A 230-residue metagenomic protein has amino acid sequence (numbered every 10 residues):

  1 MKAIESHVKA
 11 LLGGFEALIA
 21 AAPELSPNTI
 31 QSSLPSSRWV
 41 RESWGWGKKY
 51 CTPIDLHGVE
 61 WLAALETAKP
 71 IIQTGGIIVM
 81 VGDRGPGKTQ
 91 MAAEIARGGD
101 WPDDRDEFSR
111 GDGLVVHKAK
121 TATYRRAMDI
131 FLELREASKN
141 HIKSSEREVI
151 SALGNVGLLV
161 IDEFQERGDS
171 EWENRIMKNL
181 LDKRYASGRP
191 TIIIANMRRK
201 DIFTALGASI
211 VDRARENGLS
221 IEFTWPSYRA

Functional and structural regions predicted by a protein language model:
M1-E66, P70, S220-I221, W225 (+1 more regions): A short, basic N-terminal segment
A64, S145-E146, M177, G207: Amphipathic coiled-coil/heptad-repeat helices and related helical stalk/stem segments that mediate oligomerization
I72-Q73, L114-V116, S151-G154, D182-S187 (+1 more regions): Conserved catalytic network of the ASCE P-loop NTPase/AAA+ motor domain
G75-A93: Walker A/P-loop nucleotide-binding motif
G75-V79, T121-A122, L158, P190-I192: Residue-level preference for the first positions of well-ordered beta-strands
A96, R105, M128-S138, F164-A230: Replace "adjacent to P-loop NTPase cores in ATP/GTP-dependent enzymes" with "adjacent to NTP-binding cores
P102-N155: Short glycine-rich substrate-engagement loop in P-loop NTPases that contacts/grips substrate
